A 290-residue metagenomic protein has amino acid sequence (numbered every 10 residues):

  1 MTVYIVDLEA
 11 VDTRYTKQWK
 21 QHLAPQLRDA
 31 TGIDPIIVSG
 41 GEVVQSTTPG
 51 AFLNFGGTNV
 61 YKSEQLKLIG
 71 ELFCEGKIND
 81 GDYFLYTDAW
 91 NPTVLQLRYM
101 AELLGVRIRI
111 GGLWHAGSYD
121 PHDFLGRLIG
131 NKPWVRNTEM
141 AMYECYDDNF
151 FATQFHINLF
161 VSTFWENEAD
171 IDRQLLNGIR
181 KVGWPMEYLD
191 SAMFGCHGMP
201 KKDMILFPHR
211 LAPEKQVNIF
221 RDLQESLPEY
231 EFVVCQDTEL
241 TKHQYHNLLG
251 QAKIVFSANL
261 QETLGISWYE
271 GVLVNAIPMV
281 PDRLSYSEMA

Functional and structural regions predicted by a protein language model:
M1-Q96, R283: N-terminal pre-catalytic "stem/leader" segment of glycosyltransferase-like enzymes
Y83-A89, A101-F124, N131: Active-site proximal beta-strand in glycosyltransferases
L128-N149: Membrane-proximal helix-turn-helix segments that form the acceptor-binding/catalytic region of lipid-linked
E144-G195: Donor nucleotide-sugar binding/catalytic pocket of nucleotide-sugar-dependent glycosyltransferases
M186-K215, R221-E225: Conserved donor-binding/catalytic core segment of Leloir-type glycosyltransferases
H246, W268-L273, L284-E288: Short alpha-helical segment that forms part of, or immediately flanks, the ligand-binding pocket in carbohydrate-active
N259-L260: Aromatic "clamp/platform" in nucleotide-sugar-dependent glycosyltransferases that forms part of the donor/acceptor
I277-V280: Short hydrophobic beta-strand element within catalytic cores of glycosyltransferases and related nucleotide-activated
